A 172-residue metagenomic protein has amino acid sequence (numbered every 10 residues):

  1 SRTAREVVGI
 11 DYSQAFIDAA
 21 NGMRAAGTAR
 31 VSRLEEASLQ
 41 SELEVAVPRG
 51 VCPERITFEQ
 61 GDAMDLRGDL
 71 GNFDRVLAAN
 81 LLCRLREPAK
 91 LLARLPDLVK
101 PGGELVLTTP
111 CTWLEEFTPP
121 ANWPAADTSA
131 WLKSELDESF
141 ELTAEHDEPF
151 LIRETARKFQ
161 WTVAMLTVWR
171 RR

Functional and structural regions predicted by a protein language model:
S1-A4: Conserved SAM-binding loop of SAM-dependent methyltransferases across substrates and taxa, primarily the Class I
S13: Conserved SAM/SAH-binding beta-strand->alpha-helix loop
G22-L66: S-adenosyl-L-methionine
V31-L43, T118-D147: Conserved Class I S-adenosyl-L-methionine
L77: A conserved beta-strand element that flanks and buttresses the S-adenosyl-L-methionine
A89-G102: A short glycine-rich, Lys/Arg-flanked "PGG" loop and its adjoining helix->strand segment in the class I
G102-C111: Conserved beta-strand signature within the Rossmann-like core of class I S-adenosyl-L-methionine
E138-E141, E145-R172: Core SAM-dependent methyltransferase catalytic element
